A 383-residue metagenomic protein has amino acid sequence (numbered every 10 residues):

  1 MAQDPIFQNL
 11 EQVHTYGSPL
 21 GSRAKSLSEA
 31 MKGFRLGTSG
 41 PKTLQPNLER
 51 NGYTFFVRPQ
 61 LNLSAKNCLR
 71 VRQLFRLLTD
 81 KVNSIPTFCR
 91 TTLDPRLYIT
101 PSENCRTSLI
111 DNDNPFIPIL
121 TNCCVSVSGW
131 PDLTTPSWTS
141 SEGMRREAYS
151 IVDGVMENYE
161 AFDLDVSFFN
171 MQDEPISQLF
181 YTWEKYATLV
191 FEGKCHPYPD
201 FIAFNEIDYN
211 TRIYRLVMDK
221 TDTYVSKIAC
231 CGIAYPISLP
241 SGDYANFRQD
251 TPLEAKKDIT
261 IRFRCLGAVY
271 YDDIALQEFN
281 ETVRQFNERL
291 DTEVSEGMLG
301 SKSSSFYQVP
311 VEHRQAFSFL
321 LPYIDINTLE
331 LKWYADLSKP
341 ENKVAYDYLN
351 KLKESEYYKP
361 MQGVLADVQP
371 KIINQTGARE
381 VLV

Functional and structural regions predicted by a protein language model:
M1-V383: Glycine-rich, low-complexity intrinsically disordered segments
